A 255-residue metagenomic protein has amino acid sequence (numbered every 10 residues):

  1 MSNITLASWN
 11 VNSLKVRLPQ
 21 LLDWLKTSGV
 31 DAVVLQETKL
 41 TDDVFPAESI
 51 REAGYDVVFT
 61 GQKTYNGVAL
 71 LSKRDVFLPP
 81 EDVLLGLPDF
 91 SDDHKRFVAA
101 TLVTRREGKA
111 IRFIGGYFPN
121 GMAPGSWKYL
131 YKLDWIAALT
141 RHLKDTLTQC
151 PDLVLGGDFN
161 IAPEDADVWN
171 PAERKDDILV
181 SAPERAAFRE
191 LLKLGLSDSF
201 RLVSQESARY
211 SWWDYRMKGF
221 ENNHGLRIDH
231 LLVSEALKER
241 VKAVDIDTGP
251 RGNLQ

Functional and structural regions predicted by a protein language model:
M1-Y55, K63-V68, E107, P163: N-terminal, active-site-proximal structural segment of metallo-dependent hydrolase catalytic domains
L6-N10, L25-D43, F113, H142-D165 (+2 more regions): Active-site beta-strand/loop signature of hydrolases that rely on acidic residues for catalysis
N12-L14, K39-T41, T64-Y65, V76 (+5 more regions): Short, solvent-exposed loop/turn segments at secondary-structure junctions
S13-R17, D92, Y131-L139, V180-P183: Soluble or luminal CAZymes and related metallo-dependent hydrolases
D23-L25, R96-G108, A138-P151: Short amphipathic alpha-helices and their capping/turn segments at secondary-structure boundaries
T27, D42-V44, S49-R51, P79-G86 (+1 more regions): Metal-dependent phosphoester-hydrolase catalytic domains
T38-K39, F45-A123: Structured beta-strand-rich core segments of catalytic domains in phosphoester-bond hydrolases
L85-F90, F118-I136, A172-D177: Surface-exposed cleft-lining segments at the edges of enzyme active sites
